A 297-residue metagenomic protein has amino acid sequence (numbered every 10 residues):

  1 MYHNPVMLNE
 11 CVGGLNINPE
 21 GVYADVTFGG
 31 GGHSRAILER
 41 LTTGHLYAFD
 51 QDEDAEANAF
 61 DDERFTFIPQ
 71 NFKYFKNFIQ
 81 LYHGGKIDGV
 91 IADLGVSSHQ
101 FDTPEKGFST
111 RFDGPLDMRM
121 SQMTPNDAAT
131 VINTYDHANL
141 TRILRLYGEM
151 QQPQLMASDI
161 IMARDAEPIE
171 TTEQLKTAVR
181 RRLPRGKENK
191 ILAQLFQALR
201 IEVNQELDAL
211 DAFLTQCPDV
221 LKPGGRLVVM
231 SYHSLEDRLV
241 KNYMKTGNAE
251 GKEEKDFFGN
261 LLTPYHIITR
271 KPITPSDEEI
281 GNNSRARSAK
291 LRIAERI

Functional and structural regions predicted by a protein language model:
M1-I297: S-adenosyl-L-methionine-dependent methyltransferase catalytic core, i.e., the SAM/SAH-binding region
